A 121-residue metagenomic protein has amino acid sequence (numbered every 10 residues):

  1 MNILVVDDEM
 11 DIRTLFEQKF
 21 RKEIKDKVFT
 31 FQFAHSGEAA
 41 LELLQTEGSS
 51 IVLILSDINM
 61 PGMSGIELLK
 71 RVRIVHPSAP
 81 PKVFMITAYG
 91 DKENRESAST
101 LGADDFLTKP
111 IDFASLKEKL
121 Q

Functional and structural regions predicted by a protein language model:
M10-Q32: Two-component/phosphorelay signaling modules centered on CheY-like receiver
F33-E42, G65: Helix N-cap/capping motif at the beta->alpha junctions
E42, I66-A79: Short amphipathic alpha-helix used as the core "switch/output" element in two-component signaling
G48-L55: Active-site beta3 strand of CheY-like receiver
M60: Receiver (REC) domain active-site loop signature in two-component systems and cognate sites in sensor histidine kinases
E67, P80, G90-D105, S115-E118: Alpha4 helix (beta4-alpha4-beta5 surface) of REC/receiver domains from two-component response regulators
F84-I86: Hydrophobic/aromatic residues positioned on beta-strands within the core alpha/beta folds
K109: A Lys-centered signature of the CheY-like receiver
